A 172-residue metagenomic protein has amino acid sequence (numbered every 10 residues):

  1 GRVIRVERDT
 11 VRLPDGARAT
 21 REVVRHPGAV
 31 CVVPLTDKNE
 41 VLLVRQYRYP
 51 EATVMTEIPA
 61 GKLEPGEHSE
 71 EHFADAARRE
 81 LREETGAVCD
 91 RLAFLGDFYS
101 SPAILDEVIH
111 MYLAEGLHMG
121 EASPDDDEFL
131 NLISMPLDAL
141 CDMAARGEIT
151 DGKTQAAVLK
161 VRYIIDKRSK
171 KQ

Functional and structural regions predicted by a protein language model:
G1-V33, D37-K38: Acidic, metal-coordinating catalytic segment for phosphate/diphosphate chemistry, firing primarily on the Nudix
R8-T10, P34, L113-E115, S134-P136: Short, well-ordered beta-strand micro-motif
T10-D15, S101-G120: Active-site-adjacent beta-strand/loop module that shapes the phosphate/pyrophosphate-binding cleft
A17, V54, F94, L105 (+2 more regions): Nudix hydrolase/Nudix homology domain
C31-R79: Conserved Nudix-box catalytic region and its N-terminal flanking loop in Nudix hydrolases and closely related
G86-A87, I149: Helix N-cap/coil-helix junction residues
V88-L95: A short coil-to-beta-strand element that immediately follows conserved catalytic motifs
